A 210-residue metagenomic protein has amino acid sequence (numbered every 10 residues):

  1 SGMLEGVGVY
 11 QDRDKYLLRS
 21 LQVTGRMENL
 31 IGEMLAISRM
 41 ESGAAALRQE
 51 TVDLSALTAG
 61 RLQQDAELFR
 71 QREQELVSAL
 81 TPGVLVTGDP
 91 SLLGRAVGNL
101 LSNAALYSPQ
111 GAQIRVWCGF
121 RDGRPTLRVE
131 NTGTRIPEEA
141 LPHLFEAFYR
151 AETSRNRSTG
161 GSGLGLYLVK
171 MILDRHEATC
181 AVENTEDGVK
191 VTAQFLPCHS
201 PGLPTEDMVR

Functional and structural regions predicted by a protein language model:
Q22-M27: Short alpha-helical segment of the dimerization/phosphotransfer core of two-component systems
R48-T51, R70, E75-L85: Conserved catalytic submotifs in the C-terminal HATPase_c
A104-A105: Short helix-loop "hinge" at the ATP-lid/N-box region of the Bergerat-fold HATPase_c
G111-G123: Short beta-strand/loop element within the Bergerat-fold HATPase_c
N131: Acidic ATP/Mg2+-coordinating residue in the GHKL
I136-F148: Short conserved segment of the HATPase_c
E177-A178: Conserved glycine-rich
